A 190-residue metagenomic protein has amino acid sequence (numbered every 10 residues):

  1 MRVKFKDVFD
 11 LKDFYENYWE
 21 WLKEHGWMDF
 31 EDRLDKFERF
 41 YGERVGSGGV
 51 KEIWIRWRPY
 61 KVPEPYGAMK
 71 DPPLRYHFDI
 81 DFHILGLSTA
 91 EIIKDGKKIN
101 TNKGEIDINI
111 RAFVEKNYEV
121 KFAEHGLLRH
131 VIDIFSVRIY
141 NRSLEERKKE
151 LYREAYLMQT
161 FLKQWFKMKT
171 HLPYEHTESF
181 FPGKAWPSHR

Functional and structural regions predicted by a protein language model:
M1-D32, K36-F37, E146-E150: Terminal, regulation- and interaction-focused segments at domain boundaries
K4-D10, H83-L85, N109-E115: Solvent-exposed residues in well-ordered beta-strands and their adjoining turns, especially edge/terminal strands
N17, V50-I53, F161: Acidic, low-complexity intrinsically disordered regions
W19-W21, W27, W54-W57, W165 (+1 more regions): A residue-identity detector for tryptophan
K23-H25, E31, R58-K61, K169 (+1 more regions): Short, isolated positions within intrinsically disordered regulatory regions of eukaryotic proteins
E24-H25, K98, Y118-F122: Mature extracytoplasmic or otherwise solvent-exposed domains
D29-I106, I110: Hydrophobic-cavity lipid-handling domains and compact docking modules
N109-R190: Glycine-rich, aromatic-bearing surface loops/beta-hairpins
